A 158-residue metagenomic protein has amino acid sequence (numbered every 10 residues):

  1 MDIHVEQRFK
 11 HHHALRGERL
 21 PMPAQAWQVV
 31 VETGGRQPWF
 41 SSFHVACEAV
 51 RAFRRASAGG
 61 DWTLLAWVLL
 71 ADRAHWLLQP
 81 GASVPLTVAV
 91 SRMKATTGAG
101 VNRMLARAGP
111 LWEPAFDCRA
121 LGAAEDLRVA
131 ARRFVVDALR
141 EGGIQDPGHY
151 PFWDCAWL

Functional and structural regions predicted by a protein language model:
M1-L158: Short catalytic/metal-binding and nucleic-acid-binding patches
